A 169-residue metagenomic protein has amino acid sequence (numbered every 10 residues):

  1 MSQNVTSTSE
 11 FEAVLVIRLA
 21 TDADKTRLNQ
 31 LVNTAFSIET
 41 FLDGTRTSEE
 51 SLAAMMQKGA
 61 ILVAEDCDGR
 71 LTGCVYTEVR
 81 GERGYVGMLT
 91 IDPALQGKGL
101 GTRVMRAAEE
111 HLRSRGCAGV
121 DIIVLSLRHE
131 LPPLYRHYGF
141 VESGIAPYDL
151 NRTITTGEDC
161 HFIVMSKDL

Functional and structural regions predicted by a protein language model:
M1-E12: Basic/polar N-terminal segments that are highly enriched at the extreme N-terminus, encompassing both cleavable
F11, L15, L19-A94, M105-A107 (+3 more regions): Acetyl-CoA-dependent GNAT
V16, G119-D121: Residues at or immediately flanking beta-strands
F41-L42, K98, D121: A generic secondary-structure micro-motif detector that highlights 1-2 residue hydrophobic/ambivalent hotspots embedded
I61, A118, L125-P132, R136-G144 (+1 more regions): C-terminal "cap" of GNAT-fold acetyltransferases
R70, D92-R106, R115, S126-P133 (+1 more regions): Conserved glycine-rich acetyl-CoA-binding loop
